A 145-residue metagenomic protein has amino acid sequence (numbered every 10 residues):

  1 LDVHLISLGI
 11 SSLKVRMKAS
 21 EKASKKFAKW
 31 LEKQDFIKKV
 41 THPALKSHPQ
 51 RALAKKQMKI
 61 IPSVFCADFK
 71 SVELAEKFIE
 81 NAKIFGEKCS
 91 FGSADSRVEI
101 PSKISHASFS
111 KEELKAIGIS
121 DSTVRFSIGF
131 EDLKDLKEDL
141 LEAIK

Functional and structural regions predicted by a protein language model:
L1-F65, S71, A75, N81: Structural motif of enzymes handling amino- and sulfur-group chemistry
L5, V64-C66, R97, R125-S127: Conserved hydrophobic/aromatic beta-strand scaffold that supports enzyme active sites
I10, S93, F130: Gly/Ser/Thr-rich helix-start
K26-E32, G86-E87, K134-D135: Short amphipathic alpha-helical segments with coiled-coil-like heptad repeat character
I61-S63, G92-A94, S120-S122: A generic structural signal for well-ordered coil/turn residues at beta-strand boundaries that shape enzyme active-site
E73, E80, V98-K145: PLP-dependent enzyme catalytic core of the Aspartate aminotransferase-like
A82-G92, A143-K145: A common structural junction motif
K88-S102: Mobile, glycine-enriched helix-loop/loop "lid" segments at the mouths of ligand-binding/catalytic clefts that gate
